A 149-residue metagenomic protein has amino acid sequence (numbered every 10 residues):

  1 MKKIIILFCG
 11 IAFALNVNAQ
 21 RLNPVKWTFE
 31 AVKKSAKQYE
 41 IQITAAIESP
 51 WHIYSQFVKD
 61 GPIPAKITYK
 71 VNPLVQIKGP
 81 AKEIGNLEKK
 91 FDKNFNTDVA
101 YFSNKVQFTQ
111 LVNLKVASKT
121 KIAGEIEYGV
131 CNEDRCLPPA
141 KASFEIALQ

Functional and structural regions predicted by a protein language model:
I4-L15: Sec-dependent N-terminal signal peptides
Q20-Q149: Extracellular/lumen-exposed scaffold segments
